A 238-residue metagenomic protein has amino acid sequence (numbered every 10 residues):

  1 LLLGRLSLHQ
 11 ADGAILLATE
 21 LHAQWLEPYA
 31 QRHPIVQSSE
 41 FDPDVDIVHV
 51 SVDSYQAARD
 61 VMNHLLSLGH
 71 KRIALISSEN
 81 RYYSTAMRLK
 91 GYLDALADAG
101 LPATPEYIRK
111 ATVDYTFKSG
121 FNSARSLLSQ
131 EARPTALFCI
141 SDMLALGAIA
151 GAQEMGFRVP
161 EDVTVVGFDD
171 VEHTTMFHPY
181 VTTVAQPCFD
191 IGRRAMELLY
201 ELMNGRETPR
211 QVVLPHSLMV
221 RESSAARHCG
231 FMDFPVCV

Functional and structural regions predicted by a protein language model:
L1-Q10, Q24-W25, A30-Q37, F41-V238: Bacterial carbohydrate/catabolite-sensing allosteric modules
A14: Intrinsically disordered, low-complexity polar regions and short flexible loop motifs
T19-A23: Structural motif corresponding to alpha-helix initiation and N-cap regions
